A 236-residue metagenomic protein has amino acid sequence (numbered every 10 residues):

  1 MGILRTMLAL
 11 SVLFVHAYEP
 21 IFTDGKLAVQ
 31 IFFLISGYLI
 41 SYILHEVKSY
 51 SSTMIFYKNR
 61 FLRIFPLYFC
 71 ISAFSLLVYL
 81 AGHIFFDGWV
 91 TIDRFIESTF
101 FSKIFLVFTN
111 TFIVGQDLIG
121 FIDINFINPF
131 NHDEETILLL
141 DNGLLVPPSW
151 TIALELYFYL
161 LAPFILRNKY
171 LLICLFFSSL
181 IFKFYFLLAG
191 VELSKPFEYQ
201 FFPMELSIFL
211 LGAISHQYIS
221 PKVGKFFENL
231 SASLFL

Functional and structural regions predicted by a protein language model:
M1-E46, L62-A73, P203-M204, I208: Functionally critical transmembrane alpha-helices in membrane proteins and complexes, commonly lining
G2, F112-L236: Aromatic-enriched alpha-helical transmembrane segments of multi-pass intramembrane proteins
G2, T23-K26, N59, T99 (+2 more regions): Membrane-water interface of alpha-helical transmembrane segments
M7, Y50, M54-K58, N142-V146 (+1 more regions): Alpha-helical membrane-protein architecture signal
L10, F69, A73-L77, A81 (+3 more regions): Generic alpha-helical transmembrane segments of integral inner-membrane proteins, especially permease/transport modules
I40-K48, L77-H83, L166-K169, A213-V223: Structural signal for the C-terminal ends of transmembrane alpha-helices and the immediately following loop
E46-I113: Transmembrane alpha-helical segments and their boundary/interface "anchor" motifs in multi-pass integral membrane
